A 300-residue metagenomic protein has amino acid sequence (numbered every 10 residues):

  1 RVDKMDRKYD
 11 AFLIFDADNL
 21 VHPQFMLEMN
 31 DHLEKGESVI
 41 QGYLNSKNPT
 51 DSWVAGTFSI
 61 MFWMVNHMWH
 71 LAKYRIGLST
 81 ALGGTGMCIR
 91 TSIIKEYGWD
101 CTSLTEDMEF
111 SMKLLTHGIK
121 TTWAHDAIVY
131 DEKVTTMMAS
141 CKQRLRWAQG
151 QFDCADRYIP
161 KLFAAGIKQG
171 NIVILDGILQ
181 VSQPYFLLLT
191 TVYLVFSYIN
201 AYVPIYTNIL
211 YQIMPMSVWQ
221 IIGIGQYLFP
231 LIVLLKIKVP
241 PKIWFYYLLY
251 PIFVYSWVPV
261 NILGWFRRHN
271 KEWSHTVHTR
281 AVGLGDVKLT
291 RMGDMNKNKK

Functional and structural regions predicted by a protein language model:
R1-D10, P23-Q24, E28-S103, L145 (+1 more regions): Long helical/loop segments within the catalytic core of UDP-sugar-dependent glycosyltransferases, especially the large
A11-F15: Short aromatic-hydrophobic micro-motifs that form the base-stacking/packing surface for donor nucleotide recognition
D16-L20, D100, L114: The conserved acidic donor/metal-binding loop of glycosyltransferases
W63-H67, C141-L162, Y227-L231, V260-G264: Catalytic core of nucleotide-sugar-dependent glycosyltransferases
L104-F110: Acidic donor-binding loop at a coil-to-helix junction in glycosyltransferase catalytic cores that engages
S111-Y130: Catalytic donor-sugar/metal-binding loop of nucleotide-sugar-dependent glycosyltransferases
K133-Q149, H275-V277: Nucleotide-sugar-dependent glycosyltransferase catalytic core
Q180-N270: Membrane-embedded multi-pass helical conduit in multi-pass membrane proteins, especially envelope-biosynthetic
